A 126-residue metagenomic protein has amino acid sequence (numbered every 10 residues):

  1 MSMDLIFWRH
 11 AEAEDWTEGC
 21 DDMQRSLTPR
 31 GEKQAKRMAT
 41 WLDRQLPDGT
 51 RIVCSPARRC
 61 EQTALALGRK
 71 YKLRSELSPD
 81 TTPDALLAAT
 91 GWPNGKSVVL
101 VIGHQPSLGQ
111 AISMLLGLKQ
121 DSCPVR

Functional and structural regions predicted by a protein language model:
S2-D84, G109, L118-V125: Active-site-proximal alpha-helix that buttresses catalytic centers in soluble enzyme cores
A85-R126: Active-site-adjacent alpha-helix immediately C-terminal to a catalytic or transition-state-stabilizing loop
